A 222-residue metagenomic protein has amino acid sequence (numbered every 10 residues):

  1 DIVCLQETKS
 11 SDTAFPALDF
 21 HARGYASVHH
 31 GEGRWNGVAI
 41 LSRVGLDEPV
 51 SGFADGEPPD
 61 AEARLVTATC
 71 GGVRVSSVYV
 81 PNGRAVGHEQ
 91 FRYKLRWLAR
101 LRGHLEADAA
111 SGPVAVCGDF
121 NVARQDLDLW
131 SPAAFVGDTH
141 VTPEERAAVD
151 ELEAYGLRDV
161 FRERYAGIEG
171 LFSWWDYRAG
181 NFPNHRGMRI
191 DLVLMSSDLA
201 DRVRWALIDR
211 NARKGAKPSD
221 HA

Functional and structural regions predicted by a protein language model:
D1-T13, V75, H104-D126, V160 (+2 more regions): Active-site beta-strand/loop signature of hydrolases that rely on acidic residues for catalysis
I2, D12, H21, P49-E57 (+1 more regions): Metal-dependent phosphoester-hydrolase catalytic domains
T8-S11, F15-A85: Structured beta-strand-rich core segments of catalytic domains in phosphoester-bond hydrolases
G24-Y25, S111-G112, I190: Short, well-ordered alpha-helix to beta-strand connector turns
E32-R34, A99, L105-E106, R146-A148: One-carbon transfer enzymes
F53-G56, V80-L98, A133-G137: Surface-exposed cleft-lining segments at the edges of enzyme active sites
V80-A85, N121-L127: Short acidic/polar capping segments at secondary-structure boundaries
F91-S111: A long, amphipathic alpha-helix that forms part of the scaffold/cap immediately adjacent to metal-dependent active
